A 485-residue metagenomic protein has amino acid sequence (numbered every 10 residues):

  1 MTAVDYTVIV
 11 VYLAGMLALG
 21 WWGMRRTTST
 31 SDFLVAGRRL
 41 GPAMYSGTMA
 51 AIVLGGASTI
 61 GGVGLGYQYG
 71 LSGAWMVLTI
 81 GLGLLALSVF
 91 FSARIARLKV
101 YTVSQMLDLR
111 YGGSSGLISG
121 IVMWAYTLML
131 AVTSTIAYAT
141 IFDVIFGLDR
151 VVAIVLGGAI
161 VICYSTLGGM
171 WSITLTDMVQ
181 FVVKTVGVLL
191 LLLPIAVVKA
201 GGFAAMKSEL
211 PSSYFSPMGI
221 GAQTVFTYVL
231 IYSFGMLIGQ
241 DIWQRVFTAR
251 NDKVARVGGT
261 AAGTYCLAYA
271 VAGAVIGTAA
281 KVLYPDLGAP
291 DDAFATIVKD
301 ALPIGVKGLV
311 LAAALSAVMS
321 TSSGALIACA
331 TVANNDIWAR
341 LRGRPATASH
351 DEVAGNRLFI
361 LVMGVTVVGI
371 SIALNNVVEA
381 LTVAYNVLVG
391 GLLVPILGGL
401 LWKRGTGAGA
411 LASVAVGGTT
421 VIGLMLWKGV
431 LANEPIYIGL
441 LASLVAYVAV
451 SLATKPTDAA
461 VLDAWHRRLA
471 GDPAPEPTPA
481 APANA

Functional and structural regions predicted by a protein language model:
M1-A485: Membrane-embedded helix-loop-helix hairpins and adjacent transmembrane boundary segments in multi-pass transporters
